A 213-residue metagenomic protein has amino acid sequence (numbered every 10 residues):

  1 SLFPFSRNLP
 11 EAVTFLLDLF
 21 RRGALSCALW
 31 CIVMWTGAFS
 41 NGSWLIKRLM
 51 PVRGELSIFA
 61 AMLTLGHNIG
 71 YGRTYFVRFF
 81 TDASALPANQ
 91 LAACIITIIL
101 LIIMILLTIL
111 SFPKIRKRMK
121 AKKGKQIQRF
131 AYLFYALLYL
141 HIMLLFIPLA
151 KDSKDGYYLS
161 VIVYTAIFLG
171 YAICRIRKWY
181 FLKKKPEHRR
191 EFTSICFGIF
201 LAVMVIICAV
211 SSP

Functional and structural regions predicted by a protein language model:
S1-P213: Membrane-embedded alpha-helical bundles that constitute the cytochrome b-like, heme-associated redox core of multi-pass
